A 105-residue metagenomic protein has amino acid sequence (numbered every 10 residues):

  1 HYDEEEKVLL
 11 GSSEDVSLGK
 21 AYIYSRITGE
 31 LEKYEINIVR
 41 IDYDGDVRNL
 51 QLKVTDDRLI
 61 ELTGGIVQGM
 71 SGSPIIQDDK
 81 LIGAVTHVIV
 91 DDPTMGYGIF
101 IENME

Functional and structural regions predicted by a protein language model:
H1-E105: C-terminal recognition in membrane/secretory proteostasis and scaffolding
